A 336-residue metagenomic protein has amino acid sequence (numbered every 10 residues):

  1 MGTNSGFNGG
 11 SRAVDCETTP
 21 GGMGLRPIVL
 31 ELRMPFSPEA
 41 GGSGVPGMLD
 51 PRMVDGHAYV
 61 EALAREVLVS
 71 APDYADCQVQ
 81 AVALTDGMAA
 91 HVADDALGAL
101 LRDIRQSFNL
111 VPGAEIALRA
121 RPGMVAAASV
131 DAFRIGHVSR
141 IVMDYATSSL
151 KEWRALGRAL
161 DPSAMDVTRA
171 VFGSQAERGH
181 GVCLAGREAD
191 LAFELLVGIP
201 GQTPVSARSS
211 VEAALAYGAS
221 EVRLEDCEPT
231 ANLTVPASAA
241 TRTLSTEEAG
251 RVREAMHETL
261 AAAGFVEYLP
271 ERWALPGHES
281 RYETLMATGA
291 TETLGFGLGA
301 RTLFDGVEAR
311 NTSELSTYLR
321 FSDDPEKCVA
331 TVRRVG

Functional and structural regions predicted by a protein language model:
M1-L49, A81, A90-H91: Flexible, acidic/Gly-rich N-terminal and inter-domain linker regions that tether and position cofactor-handling modules
L25-P27, M53-D73, C77-G336: C-terminal scaffold of the Radical SAM
